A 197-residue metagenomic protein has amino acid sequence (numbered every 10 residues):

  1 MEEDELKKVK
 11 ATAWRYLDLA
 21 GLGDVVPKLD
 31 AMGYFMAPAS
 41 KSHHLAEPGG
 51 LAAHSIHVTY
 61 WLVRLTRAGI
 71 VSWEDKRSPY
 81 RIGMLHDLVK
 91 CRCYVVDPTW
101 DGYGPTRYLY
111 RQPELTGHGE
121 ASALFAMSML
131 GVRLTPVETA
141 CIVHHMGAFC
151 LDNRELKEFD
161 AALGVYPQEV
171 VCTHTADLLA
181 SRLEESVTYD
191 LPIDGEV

Functional and structural regions predicted by a protein language model:
M1-V197: Metal-dependent phosphohydrolase cores
